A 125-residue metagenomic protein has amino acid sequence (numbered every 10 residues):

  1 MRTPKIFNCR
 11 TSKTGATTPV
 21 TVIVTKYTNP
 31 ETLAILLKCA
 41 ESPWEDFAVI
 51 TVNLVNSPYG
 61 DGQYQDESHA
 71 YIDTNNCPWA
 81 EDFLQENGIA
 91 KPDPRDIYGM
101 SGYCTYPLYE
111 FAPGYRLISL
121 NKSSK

Functional and structural regions predicted by a protein language model:
P4-S12: Flexible low-complexity loop/turn motifs enriched in small/helix-breaking residues
K5, V20, E31, Y59 (+2 more regions): Generic low-complexity segments that are intrinsically disordered, proline-rich and/or Lys/Arg-biased
S12, Y27, A40-S42, V55-S57 (+1 more regions): Generic structural motif
G15-P30, A34-V49: Catalytic phosphate/metal-binding cores of nucleic-acid and nucleotide-processing enzymes, i.e., regions that mediate
K38-G88: Acidic, aromatic-enriched beta-alpha/helix-loop junctions
D73-K125: Short, compact, well-ordered microdomains
